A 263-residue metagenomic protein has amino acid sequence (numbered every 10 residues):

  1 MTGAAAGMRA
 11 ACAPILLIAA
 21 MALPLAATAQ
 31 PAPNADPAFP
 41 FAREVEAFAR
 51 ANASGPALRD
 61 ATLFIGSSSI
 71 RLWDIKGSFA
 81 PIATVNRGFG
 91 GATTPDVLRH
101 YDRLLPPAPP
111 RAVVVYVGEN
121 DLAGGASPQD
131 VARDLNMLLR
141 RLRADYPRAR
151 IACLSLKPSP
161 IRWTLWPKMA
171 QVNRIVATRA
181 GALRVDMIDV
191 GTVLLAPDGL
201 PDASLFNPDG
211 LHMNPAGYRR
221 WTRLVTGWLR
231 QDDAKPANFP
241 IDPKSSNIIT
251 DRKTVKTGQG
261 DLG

Functional and structural regions predicted by a protein language model:
M1-F64, I75-S78, R230-G263: N-terminal secretory targeting modules
D36-F39, I82-P95, A123, G210: Acidic/histidine-rich helix-loop elements that form or flank divalent-metal/phosphate-binding sites at the catalytic
G55-L58, S78-F79, P106-A108, D145 (+1 more regions): Extracellular/periplasmic catalytic domains that process cell-envelope and extracellular macromolecules
I70-A83, T94-A132, A152, L156-P160: Oxyanion-hole/transition-state-stabilizing segment in secreted/luminal serine hydrolases and related acyltransferases
P128-M137, K168-N173: Charged helix-capping and loop-helix junction motifs
L138-L142: Hydrophobic positions in alpha-helices of CheY-like receiver
Y146-R150: A short helix->loop->beta-strand "cap" motif at the edges of active sites that frequently abuts
P160-T250, K256-G263: Catalytic His-Asp segment of secreted/periplasmic serine-dependent ester chemistry enzymes
